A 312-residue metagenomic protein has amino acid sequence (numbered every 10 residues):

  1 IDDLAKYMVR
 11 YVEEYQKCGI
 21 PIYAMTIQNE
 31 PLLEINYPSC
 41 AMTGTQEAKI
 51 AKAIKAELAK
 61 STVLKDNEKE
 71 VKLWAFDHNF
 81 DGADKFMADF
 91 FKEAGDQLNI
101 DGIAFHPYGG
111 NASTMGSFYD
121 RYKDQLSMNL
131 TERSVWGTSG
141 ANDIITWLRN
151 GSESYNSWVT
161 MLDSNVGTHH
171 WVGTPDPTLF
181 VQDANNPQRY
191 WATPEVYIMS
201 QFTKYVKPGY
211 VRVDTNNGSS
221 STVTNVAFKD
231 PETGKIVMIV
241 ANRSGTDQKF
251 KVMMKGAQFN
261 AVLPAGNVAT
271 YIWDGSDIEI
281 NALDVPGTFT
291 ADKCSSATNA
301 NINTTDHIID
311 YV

Functional and structural regions predicted by a protein language model:
I1-E93, G109-G116, D120: Active-site cleft segment of glycoside hydrolase catalytic domains centered on the general acid/base Glu
M25, I103, W147, M199 (+2 more regions): Conserved, mostly hydrophobic/aromatic
N67-L73, G95-D143: Glycoside hydrolase catalytic-domain groove-lining segments
N129-Q201, V213-G218: Aromatic/acidic polysaccharide-binding cleft in carbohydrate-active enzymes
N186-T233, A282-N299: Glycan-recognition and catalytic regions of carbohydrate-active enzymes
T215-K255, G266: Carbohydrate-binding surface patches
V262-V285: C-terminal beta-strand-rich structural cap/linker in extracellular carbohydrate-active enzymes
